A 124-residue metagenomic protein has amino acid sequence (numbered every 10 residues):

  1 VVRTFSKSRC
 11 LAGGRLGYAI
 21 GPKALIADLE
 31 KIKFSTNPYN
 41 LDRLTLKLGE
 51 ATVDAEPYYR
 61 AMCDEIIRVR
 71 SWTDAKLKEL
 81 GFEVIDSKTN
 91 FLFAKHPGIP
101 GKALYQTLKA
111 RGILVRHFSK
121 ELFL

Functional and structural regions predicted by a protein language model:
V2-K78, F82-I85: PLP-dependent aminotransferase class I/II
T4-S6, T89, K120: Proline- and acidic/polar-enriched loop/turn elements at helix boundaries
G13, K88, E121-L124: Short acidic/glycine-enriched loop/turn segments that link adjacent beta-strands
G21, F93-I99, A110-L124: Conserved PLP-binding active-site segment of the aspartate aminotransferase-like
N37-N40, N90, I113: Detector for Asparagine
I67, L77-R111: Conserved PLP-binding catalytic core of the aspartate aminotransferase-like
